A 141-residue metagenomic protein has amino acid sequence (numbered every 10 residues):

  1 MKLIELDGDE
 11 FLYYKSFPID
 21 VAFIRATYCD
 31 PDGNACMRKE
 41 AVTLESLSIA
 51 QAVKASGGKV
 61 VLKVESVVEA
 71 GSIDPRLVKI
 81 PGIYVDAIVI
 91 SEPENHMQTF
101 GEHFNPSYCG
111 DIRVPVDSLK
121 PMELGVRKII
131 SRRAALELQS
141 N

Functional and structural regions predicted by a protein language model:
M1-N141: Conserved alpha/beta enzyme-core scaffold
